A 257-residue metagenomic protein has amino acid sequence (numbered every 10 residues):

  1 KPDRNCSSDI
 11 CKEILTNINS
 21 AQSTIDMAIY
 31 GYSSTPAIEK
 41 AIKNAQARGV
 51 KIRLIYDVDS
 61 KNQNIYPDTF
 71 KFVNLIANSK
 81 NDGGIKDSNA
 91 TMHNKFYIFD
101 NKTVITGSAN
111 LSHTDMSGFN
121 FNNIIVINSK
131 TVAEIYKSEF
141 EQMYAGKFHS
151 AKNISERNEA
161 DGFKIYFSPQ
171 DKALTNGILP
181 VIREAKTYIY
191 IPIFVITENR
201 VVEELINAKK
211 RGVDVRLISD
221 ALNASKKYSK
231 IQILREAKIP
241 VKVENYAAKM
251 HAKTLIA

Functional and structural regions predicted by a protein language model:
K1-Q22, G31-R183, E203-A257: HKD-type phospholipase D/PLD-like phosphodiesterase module
A28, P192: Short alpha-helical functional segments enriched in proximate histidine and acidic residues
F194-I196: Long, repeat-rich segments with strong aromatic
